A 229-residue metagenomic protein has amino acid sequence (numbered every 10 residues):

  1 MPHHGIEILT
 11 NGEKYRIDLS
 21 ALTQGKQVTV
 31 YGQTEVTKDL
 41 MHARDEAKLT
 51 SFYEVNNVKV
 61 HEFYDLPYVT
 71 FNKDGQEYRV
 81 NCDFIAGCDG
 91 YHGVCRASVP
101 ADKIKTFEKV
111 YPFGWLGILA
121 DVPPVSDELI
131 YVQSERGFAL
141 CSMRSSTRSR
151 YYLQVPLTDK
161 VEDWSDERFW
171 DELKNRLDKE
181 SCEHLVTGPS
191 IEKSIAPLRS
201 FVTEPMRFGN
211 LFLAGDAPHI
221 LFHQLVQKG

Functional and structural regions predicted by a protein language model:
M1-A47, K59-Y64: Active-site-adjacent segment of FAD-dependent monooxygenases/related oxidoreductases
E13-Y15, V122, T147, H219-I220: Active-site/binding-pocket entry motifs
A21-T23, L153-L157, A217-P218: Short, histidine-centered active-site or binding-site loop motifs used for metal coordination, general acid-base
V30-T34, D163, G229: Short, solvent-exposed loop/helix junctions and linker helices that flank or host conserved functional motifs
G32, Y53-E54, Q154, A217: A secondary-structure boundary/capping signal
H42, L49, V55-L198, V202-R207: Conserved FAD-binding catalytic core of PHBH/FMO-like flavoproteins
R207-H223: Short FAD-binding loop at a beta-strand-to-alpha-helix junction that anchors the flavin cofactor in diverse
H223-G229: A conserved FAD-binding loop/helix module that cradles the flavin
